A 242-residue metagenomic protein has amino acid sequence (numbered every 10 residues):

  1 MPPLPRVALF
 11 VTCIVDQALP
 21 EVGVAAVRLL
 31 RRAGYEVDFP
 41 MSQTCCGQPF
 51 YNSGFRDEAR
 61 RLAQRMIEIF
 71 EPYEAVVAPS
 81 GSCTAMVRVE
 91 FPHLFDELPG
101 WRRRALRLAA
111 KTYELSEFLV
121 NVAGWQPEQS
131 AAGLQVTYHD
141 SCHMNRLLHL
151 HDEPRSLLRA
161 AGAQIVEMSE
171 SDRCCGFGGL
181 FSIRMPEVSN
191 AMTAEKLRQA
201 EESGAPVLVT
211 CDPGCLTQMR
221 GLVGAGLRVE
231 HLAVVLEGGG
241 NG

Functional and structural regions predicted by a protein language model:
M1-G242: Iron-sulfur cluster-binding electron-transfer modules in prokaryotic oxidoreductases
